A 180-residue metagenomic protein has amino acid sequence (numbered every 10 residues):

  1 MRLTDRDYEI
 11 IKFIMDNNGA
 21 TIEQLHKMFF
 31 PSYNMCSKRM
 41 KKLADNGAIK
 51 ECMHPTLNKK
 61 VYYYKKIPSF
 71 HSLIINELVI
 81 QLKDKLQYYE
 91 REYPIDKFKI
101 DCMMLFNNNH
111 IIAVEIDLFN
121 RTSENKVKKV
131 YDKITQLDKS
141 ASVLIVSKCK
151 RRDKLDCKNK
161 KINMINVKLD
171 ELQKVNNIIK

Functional and structural regions predicted by a protein language model:
M1-F13, T21, S147-K148, K154-K180: Non-catalytic C-terminal interaction segments of nucleic acid-processing enzymes
M1-S69: Nuclease-adjacent, charged terminal/linker segments that flank catalytic cores
N18, G47, L86, D138-A141: Structural motif
F29, M40-A44, L78-L82, L86 (+2 more regions): Hydrophobic, Leu/Ile/Phe/Ala-enriched alpha-helical segments that form helix-helix packing faces
I67-F70, V79-S123: Active-site metal-binding core of divalent-cation-utilizing nuclease and nuclease-like domains
I116-N166: Catalytic cores of nucleic-acid endonucleases
